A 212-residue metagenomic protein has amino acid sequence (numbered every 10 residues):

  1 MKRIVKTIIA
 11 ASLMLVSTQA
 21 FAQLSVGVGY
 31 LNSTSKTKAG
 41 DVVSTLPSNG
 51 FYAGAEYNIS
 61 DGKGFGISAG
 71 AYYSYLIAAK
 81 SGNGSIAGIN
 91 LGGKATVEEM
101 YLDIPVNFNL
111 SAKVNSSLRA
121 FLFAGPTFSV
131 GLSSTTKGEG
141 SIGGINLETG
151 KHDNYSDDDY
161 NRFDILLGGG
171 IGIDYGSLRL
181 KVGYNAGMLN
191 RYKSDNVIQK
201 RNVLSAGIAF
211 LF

Functional and structural regions predicted by a protein language model:
M1-G29, I208-F212: Bacterial Sec-dependent N-terminal signal peptides
A20-E56: Short glycine/proline- and aromatic-enriched beta-strand/turn motifs that initiate or cap beta-hairpins
L24, K63-I67, S177-V182: Repeated loop/turn-to-beta-strand initiation elements of outer-membrane beta-barrel proteins
V28-Y30, E56-E139, L204-F212: Gram-negative (and chloroplast) outer-membrane scaffold detector with strong preference for beta-barrel transmembrane
T34-S48, L76-Y101, G131-G168, N190-Y192 (+2 more regions): Extracellular/periplasm-exposed beta-strand and loop segments of Gram-negative cell-envelope proteins, dominated by
Y160-I165, G170, D174, R179-G183 (+1 more regions): Outer membrane beta-barrel transmembrane domains
N185-L189: A short, acidic, flexible beta-alpha connecting loop/helix-capping segment that sits on the rim of active
